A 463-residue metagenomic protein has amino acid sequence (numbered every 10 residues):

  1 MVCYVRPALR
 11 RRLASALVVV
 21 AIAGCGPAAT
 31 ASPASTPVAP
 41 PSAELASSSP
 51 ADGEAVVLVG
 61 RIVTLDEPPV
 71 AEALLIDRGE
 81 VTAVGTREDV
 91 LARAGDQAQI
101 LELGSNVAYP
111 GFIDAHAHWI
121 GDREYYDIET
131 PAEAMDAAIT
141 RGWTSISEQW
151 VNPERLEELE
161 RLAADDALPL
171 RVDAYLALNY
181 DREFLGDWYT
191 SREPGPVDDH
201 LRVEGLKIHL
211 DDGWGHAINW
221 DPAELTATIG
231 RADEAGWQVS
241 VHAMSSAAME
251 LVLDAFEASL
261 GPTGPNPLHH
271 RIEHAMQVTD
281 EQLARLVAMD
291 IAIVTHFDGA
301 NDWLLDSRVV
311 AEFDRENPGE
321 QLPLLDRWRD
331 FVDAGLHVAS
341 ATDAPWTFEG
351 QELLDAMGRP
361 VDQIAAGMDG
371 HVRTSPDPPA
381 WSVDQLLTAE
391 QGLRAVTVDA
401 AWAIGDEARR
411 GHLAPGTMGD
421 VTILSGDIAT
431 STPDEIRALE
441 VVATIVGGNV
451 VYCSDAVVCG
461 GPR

Functional and structural regions predicted by a protein language model:
V2-A16: Bacterial N-terminal signal peptides that target proteins for export
A21-G24: C-terminal motif of bacterial Sec signal peptides marking the signal peptidase cleavage site
P27, P33, P37-R93, D427-P433 (+1 more regions): N-terminal metal-binding scaffold of metallo-dependent hydrolase/deaminase domains
D52-V59, R93-A132: Replace "His-x-His-based motif
N106, R123-L168, G195, A223-E234: Alpha-helical scaffold segments that flank or form the walls of functional sites
P153, L170-R192, V197-D198, H269-M276 (+3 more regions): Phosphate/diphosphate-binding loops
E157-D254, A258, R285-T295, M357 (+1 more regions): Metal-coordinating catalytic core of metallo-dependent amide/deamination hydrolases
G230-S240, A247-H270, T295-F297, D302-I428 (+1 more regions): His/Asp/Glu-enriched, well-ordered alpha-helical/loop segment that forms or immediately abuts the divalent-metal
